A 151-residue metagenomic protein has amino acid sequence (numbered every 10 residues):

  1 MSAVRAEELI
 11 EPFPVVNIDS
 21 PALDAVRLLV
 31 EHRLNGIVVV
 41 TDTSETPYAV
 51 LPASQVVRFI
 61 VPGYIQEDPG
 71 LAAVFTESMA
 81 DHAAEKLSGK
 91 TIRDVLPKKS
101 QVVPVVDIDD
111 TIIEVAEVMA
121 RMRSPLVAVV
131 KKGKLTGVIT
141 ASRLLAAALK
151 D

Functional and structural regions predicted by a protein language model:
M1-L28, L34, V39-P47, G70-V118 (+2 more regions): Bateman/CBS regulatory modules and CBS-like beta-alpha motifs in cytosolic regions of diverse proteins
I10, L34, P47-Y64, R121 (+2 more regions): Short beta->alpha transition motifs characteristic of CBS
E67: Short alpha-helical segments enriched in small residues
